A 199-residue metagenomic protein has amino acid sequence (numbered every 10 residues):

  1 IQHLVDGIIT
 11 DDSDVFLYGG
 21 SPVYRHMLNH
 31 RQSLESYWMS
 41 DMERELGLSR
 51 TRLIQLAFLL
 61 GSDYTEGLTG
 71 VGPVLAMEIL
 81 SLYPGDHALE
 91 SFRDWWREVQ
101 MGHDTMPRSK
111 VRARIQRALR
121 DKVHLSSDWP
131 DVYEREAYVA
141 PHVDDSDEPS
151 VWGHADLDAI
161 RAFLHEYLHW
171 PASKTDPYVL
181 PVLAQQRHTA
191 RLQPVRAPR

Functional and structural regions predicted by a protein language model:
I1-E66: Long, highly charged, low-complexity intrinsically disordered interaction regions that mediate electrostatic DNA/RNA
S40, E45-R199: Non-catalytic nucleic-acid-binding/docking modules located in mid-to-C-terminal regions of nucleic-acid enzymes
